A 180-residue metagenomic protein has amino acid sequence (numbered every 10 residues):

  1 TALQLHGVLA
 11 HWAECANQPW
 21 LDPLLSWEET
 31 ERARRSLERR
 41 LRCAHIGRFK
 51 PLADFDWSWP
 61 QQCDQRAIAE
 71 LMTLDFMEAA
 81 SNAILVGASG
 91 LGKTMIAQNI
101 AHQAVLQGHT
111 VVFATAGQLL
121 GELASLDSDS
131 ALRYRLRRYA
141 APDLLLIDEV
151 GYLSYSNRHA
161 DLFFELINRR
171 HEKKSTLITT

Functional and structural regions predicted by a protein language model:
A2-R48: Interdomain "pre-motor" coupling segment immediately N-terminal to P-loop NTPase/helicase cores
E14-C15, W27, H45-I46, W57-Q61 (+2 more regions): Conserved phosphate/pyrophosphate-binding and hydrolysis machinery centered on Walker-type P-loop NTPases, extending
L37-E70, E78: Clamp-loader machinery-focused feature within the broader ASCE/P-loop NTPase space
C63-A141: Conserved P-loop
G108-T110, A141-L145, H171-I178: Loop/turn-to-beta-strand initiation segments
R138-S156: Conserved P-loop NTPase "ATPase switch" module shared by AAA+ and STAND
E149, T179-T180: A short beta-strand-to-loop transition that corresponds to the Sensor-1 phosphate-sensing loop of AAA+ P-loop ATPases
G151-T176: Conserved catalytic/switch belt of AAA+ P-loop NTPases
